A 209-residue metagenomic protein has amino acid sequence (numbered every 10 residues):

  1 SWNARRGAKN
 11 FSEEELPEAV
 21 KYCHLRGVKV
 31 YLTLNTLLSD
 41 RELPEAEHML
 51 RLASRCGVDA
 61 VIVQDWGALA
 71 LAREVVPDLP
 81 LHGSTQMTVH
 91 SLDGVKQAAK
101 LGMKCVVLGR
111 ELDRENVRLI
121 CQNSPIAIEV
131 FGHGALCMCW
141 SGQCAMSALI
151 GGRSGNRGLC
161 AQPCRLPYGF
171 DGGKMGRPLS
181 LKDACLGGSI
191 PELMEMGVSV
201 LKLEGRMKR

Functional and structural regions predicted by a protein language model:
S1-V89, V107, E111, N116-V200 (+1 more regions): Active-site pocket-lining/capping segments in soluble small-molecule metabolic enzymes
S91-D93: Conserved nucleotide-cofactor-binding alpha/beta core module
